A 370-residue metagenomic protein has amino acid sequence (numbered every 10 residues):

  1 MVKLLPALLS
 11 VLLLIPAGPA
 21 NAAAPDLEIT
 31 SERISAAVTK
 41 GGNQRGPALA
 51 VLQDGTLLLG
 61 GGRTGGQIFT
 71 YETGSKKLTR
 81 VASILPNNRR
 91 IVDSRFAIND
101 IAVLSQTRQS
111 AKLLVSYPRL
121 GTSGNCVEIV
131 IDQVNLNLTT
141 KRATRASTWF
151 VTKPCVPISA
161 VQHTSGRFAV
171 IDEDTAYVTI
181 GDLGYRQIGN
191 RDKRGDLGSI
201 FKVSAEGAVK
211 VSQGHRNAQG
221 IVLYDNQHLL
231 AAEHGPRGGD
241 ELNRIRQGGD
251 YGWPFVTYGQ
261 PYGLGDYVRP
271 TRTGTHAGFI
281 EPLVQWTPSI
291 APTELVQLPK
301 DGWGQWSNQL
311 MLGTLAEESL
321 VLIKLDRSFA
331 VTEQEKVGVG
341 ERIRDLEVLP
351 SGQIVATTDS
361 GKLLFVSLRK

Functional and structural regions predicted by a protein language model:
A23-I29, A36, L59-G60, I91 (+6 more regions): Beta-propeller domain segments
I34-G66, I290-P299: Beta-strand-rich domains and repeat architectures in extracellular enzymes and scaffolds, especially beta-propellers
S35-N43, S83-L85, R90-D93, W149-A160 (+3 more regions): Surface loop/turn motifs at the tips and blade-to-blade linkers of beta-strand repeat domains
L49-V51, A102, A169, V222 (+2 more regions): Conserved beta-strand position repeated across blades of beta-propeller domains
T56-P86, L138: Beta-propeller domains
G74-T107: Blade-loop segments of beta-propeller domains
R95-N99, N125-A169: Asp-box/WD-like beta-propeller blade repeats and closely related beta-sheet repeat scaffolds
A330-P350: Conserved blade-ending motifs and adjacent loop-strand segments that build the rim/top face of beta-propeller domains
